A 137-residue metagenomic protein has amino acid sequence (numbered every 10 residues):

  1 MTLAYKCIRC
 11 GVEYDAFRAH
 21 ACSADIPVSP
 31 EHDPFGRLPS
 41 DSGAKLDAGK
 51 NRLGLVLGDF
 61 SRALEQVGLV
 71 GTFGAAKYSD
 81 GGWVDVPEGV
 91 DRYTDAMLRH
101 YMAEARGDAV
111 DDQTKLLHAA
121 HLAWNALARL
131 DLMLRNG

Functional and structural regions predicted by a protein language model:
M1, K6, P27-V28: Non-catalytic N-terminal targeting/anchoring module and adjacent flexible stem/linker that precedes the structured
M1-T2, E13-Y14, E88: Short, flexible, mixed-charge glycine/proline-rich loop motifs that serve as phosphate/nucleic-acid-contacting
C7-C10, A19-C22: Short cysteine-rich clusters marking metal-coordination/redox-active sites
G11-D15, I26: Cys/His-rich microdomains that often coordinate metals
D15-H20, P30: Short Cys/His-rich "knuckle" micro-motifs
D25-G137: Intrinsically disordered, low-complexity regulatory regions that flank transcription factor DNA-binding cores
